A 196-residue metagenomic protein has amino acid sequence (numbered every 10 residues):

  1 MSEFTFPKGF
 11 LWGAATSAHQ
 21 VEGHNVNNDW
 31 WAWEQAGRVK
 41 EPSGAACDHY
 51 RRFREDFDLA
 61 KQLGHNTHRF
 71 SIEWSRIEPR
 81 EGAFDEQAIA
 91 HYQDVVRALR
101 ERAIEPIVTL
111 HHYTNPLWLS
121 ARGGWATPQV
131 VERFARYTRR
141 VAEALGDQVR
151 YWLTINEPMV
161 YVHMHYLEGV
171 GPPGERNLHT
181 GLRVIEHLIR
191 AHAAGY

Functional and structural regions predicted by a protein language model:
S2-G37, E81, A90-Y196: Active-site region of glycoside hydrolase catalytic domains
E22-Y92, R100, V108: Active-site-adjacent substrate/metal-binding segments within catalytic domains of carbohydrate-active enzymes
